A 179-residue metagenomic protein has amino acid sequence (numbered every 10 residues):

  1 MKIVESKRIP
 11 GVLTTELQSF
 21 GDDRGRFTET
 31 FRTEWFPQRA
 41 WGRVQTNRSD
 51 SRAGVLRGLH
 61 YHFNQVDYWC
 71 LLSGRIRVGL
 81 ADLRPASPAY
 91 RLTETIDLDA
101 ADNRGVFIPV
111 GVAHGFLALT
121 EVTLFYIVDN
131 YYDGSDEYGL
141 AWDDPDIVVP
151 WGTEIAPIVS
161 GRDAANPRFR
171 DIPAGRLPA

Functional and structural regions predicted by a protein language model:
M1-R104, Y126, N130-A179: Non-catalytic, conserved peripheral segments adjacent to functional cores
L98-T120: Conserved metal-binding segment of the jelly-roll/cupin
L117-L119, F125-V128: Nucleic acid-binding interface residues in structured DNA/RNA-binding domains, emphasizing the DNA-engaging scaffolds
